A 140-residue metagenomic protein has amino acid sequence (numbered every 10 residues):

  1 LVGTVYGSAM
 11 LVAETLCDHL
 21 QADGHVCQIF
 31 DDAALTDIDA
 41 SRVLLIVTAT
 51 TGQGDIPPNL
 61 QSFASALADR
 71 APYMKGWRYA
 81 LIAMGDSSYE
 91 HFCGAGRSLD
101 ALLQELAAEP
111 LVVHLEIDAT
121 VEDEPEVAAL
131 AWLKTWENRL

Functional and structural regions predicted by a protein language model:
V2, Y6-E14, D18-F30, A40-L44 (+1 more regions): FMN-binding flavodoxin-like domain, especially the glycine-rich phosphate-binding loop
D32-L35: Short, solvent-exposed loop/turn elements at beta->coil junctions and helix N-caps that rim active or binding pockets
